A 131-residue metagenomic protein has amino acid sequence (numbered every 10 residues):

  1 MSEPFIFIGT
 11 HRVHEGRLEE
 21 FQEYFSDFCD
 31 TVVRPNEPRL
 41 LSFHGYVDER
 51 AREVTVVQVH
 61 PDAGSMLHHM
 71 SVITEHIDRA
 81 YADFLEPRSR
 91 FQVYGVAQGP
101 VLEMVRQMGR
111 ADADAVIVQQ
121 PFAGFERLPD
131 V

Functional and structural regions predicted by a protein language model:
M1-V54, P61-V72, F84-V131: Short S/T/G/P-rich N-terminal loop/turn motif that feeds into the first structured element of a domain
E75-D78: A short, acidic, amphipathic alpha-helical segment used as a generic capping/interface helix at domain edges
Y81: Conserved acyl-CoA
